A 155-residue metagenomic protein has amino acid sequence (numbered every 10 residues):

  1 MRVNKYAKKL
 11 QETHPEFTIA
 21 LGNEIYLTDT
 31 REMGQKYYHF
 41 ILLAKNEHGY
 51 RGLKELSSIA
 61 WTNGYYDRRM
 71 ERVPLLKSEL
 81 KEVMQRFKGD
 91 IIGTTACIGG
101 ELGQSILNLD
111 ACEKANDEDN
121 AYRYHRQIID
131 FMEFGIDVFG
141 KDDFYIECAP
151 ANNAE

Functional and structural regions predicted by a protein language model:
M1-E155: Phosphodiester-processing cores and adjacent nucleic acid-binding clamps
